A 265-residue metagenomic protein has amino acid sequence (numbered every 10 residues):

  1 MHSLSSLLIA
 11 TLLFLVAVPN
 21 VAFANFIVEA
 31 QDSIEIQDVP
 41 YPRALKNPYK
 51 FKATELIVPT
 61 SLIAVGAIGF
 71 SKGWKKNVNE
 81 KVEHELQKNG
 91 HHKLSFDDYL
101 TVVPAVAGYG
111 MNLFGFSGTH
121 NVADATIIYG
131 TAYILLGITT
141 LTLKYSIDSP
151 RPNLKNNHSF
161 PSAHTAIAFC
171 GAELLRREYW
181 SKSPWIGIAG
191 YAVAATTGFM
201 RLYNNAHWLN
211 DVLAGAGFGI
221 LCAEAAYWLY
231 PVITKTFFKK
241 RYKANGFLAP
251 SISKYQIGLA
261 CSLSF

Functional and structural regions predicted by a protein language model:
M1-L8: Bacterial N-terminal signal peptides that target proteins for export
F14-S117, D124-T131, Y145, K235-A249 (+2 more regions): N-terminal targeting leaders of membrane proteins
L56-I68, Y99-G110, I127-T142, T165-A172 (+2 more regions): Membrane-active amphipathic alpha-helices enriched in small hydrophobic residues
S71-G73, G115, T119, I147-K155 (+1 more regions): Gram-negative outer-membrane beta-barrel proteins
E85-H91, Y145-N153, E173-E178: Short juxtamembrane and helix-loop transition motifs at transmembrane-helix boundaries in membrane proteins
V122-D124, N157: "Short basic amphipathic alpha-helical interaction patches in structured regions
N153-S253, G258-L263: Membrane-embedded catalytic cores of phosphoryl/pyrophosphoryl-handling enzymes
